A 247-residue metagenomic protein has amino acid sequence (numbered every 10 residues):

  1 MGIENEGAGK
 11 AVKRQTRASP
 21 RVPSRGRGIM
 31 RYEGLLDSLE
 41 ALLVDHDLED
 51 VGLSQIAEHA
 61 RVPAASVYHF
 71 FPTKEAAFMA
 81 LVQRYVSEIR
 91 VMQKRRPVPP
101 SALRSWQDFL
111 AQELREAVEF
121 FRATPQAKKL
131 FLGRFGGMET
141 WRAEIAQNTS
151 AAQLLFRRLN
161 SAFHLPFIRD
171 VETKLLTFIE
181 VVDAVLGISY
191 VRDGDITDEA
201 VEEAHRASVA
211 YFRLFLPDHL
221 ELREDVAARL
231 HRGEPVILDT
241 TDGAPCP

Functional and structural regions predicted by a protein language model:
M1-M30, D218-P247: N-terminal intrinsically disordered/low-complexity leader segments
M30-L39, I56, L81-I89: Generic hydrophobic, amphipathic alpha-helix propensity
L42, H46-A76: Helix-turn-helix
L43, F78-Y85, M92, Q147 (+1 more regions): Alpha-helical DNA-contacting segments of helix-turn-helix folds
A80, K94-R122: Hydrophobic alpha-helical connector segments
Q93-S101, K128-F135, L159, S189-D193: Secondary-structure edge/capping motif, primarily at the C-terminal ends of alpha-helices and the immediately following
L103, Q107-D108, R122-L154: Short secondary-structure transition hinges
K129, S161-V209, F215-R229: Hydrophobic/aromatic-rich alpha-helical bundle segments in the mid-to-C-terminal region
